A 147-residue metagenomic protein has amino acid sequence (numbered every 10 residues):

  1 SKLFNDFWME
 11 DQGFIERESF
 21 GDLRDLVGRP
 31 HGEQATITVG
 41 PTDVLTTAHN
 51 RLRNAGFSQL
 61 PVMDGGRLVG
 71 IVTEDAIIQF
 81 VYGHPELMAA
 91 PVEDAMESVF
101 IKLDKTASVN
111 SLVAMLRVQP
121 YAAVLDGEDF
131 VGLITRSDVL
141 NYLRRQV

Functional and structural regions predicted by a protein language model:
S1-V147: Tandem CBS (Cystathionine beta-synthase) repeat/Bateman regulatory domains
